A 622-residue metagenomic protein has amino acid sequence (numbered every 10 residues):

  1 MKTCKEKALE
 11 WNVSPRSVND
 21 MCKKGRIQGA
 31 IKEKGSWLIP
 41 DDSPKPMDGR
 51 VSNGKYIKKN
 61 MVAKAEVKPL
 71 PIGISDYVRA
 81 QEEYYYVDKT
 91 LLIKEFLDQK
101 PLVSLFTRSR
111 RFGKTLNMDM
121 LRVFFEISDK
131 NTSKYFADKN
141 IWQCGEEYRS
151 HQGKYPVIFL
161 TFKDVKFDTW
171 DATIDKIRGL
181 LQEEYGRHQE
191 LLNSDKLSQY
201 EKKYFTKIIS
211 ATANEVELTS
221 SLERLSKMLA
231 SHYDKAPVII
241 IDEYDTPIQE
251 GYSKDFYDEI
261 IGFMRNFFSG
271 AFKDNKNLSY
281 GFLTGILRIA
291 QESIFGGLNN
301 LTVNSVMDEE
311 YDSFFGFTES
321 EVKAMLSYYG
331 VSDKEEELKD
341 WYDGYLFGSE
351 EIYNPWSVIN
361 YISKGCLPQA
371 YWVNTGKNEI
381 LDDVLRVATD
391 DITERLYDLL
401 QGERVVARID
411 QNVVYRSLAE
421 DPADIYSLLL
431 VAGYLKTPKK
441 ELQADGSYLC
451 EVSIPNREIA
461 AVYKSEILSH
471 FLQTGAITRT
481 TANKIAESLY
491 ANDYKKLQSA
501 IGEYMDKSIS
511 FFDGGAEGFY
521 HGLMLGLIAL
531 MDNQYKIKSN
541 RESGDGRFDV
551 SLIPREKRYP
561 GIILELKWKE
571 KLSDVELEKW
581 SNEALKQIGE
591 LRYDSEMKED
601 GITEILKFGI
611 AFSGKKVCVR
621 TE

Functional and structural regions predicted by a protein language model:
M1-S17: Polyanion-binding surface elements
D41-V62: A short, Lys/Arg-enriched interface patch at domain edges and termini
A63-D129, S133-C144, L396, Y504: Walker A/P-loop-proximal flanking segment of P-loop NTPase domains
P71-I74, V165, A172, K176-T219 (+1 more regions): Conserved P-loop NTPase mechanochemical-coupling segment
V78, D88, V123-E190: P-loop NTPase motor core
Y185, S221-A230, E259-S279, Y593-E596: Substrate-engagement module of ASCE P-loop NTPases
S293-G296, N304-I362, R395: Amphipathic alpha-helical segments of the small helical/lid subdomains adjacent to P-loop NTPase cores
L301, Y353-R592, R620-E622: Extended alpha-helical interface modules used as scaffolds for assembling large macromolecular complexes
